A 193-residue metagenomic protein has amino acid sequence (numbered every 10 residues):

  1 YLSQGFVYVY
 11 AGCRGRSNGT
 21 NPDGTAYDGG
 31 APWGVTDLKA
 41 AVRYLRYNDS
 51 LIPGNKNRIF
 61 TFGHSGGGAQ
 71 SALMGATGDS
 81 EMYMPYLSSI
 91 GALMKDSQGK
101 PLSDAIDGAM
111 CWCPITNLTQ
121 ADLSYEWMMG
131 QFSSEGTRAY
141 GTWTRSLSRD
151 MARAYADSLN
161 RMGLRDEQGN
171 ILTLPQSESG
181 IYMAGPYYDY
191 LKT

Functional and structural regions predicted by a protein language model:
Y1, Y8-Y10, Y27, Y44-Y47 (+6 more regions): Sequence-level detector for tyrosine residue identity
Y1-V35, T77: Cap/lid segment of the alpha/beta-hydrolase catalytic domain
Q4, A41-Y44, N48, M74-T77 (+4 more regions): Structured segments of extracytoplasmic/periplasmic soluble domains in secreted or envelope-associated proteins
N18-A26, M84-Q98, S103, D166-Q176: Surface-exposed intrinsically disordered loops and tails
A26-W33, F62, S97-Q98, S179: Conserved aromatic-histidine-acidic binding/catalytic patches
Y27-L51: Alpha/beta-hydrolase active-site loop
Y47-F132: Primarily recognizes the serine-hydrolase "nucleophile elbow" in alpha/beta-hydrolase and SGNH/GDSL folds
A109-T193: Non-catalytic, alpha-helical, charged scaffold/linker segments that couple or flank catalytic or architectural cores
